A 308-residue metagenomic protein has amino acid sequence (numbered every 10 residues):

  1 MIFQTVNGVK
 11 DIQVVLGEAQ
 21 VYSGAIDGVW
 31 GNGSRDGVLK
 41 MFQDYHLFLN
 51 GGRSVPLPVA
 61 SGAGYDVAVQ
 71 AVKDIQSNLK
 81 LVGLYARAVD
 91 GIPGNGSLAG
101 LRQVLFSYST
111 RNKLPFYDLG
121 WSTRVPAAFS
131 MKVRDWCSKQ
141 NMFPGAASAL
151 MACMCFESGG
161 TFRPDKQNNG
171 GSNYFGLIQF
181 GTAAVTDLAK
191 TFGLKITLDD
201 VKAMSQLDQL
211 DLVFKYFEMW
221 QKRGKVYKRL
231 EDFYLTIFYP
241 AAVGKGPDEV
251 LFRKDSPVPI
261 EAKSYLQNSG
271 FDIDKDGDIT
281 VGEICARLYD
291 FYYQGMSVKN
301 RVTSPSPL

Functional and structural regions predicted by a protein language model:
M1-Q140, S148-M151, A184-T191, A203-D211 (+3 more regions): Cell-envelope/ECM-targeting effectors and their regulatory/trafficking segments
D44-N50, S107-K113, S158-Q167, P240-V250: Secretory-pathway/luminal and periplasmic proteins that interact with or process carbohydrate-rich
F143-A147, Y174: Membrane-interface starts of transmembrane alpha-helices
C155: Flexible glycine/serine/alanine-rich "lid" or loop that lines and gates the nucleotide-sugar donor pocket in diverse
N169-L194, I237: Substrate-binding/active-site groove segments that recognize and process beta-1,4-linked N-acetyl-hexosamine
I196-D199, R223-K225: Short, polar/flexible loop-turn hinges at active-site or ligand-entry regions and domain interfaces
L212-M219: Aromatic- and Gly/Pro-enriched, solvent-exposed loop/edge beta-strand patches characteristic of beta-rich domains
W220-P257: Catalytic cores of secreted/periplasmic lytic hydrolases that degrade extracellular macromolecules
